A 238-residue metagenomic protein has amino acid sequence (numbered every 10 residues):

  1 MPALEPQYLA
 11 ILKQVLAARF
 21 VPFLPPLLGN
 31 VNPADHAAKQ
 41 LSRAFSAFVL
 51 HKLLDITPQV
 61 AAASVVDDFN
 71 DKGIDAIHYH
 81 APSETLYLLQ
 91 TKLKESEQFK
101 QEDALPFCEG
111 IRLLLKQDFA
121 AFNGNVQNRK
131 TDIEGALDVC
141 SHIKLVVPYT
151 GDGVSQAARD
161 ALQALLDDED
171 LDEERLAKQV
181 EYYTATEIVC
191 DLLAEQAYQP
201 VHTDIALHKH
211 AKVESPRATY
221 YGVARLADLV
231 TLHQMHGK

Functional and structural regions predicted by a protein language model:
M1-K238: N-terminal extension/subdomain marker
